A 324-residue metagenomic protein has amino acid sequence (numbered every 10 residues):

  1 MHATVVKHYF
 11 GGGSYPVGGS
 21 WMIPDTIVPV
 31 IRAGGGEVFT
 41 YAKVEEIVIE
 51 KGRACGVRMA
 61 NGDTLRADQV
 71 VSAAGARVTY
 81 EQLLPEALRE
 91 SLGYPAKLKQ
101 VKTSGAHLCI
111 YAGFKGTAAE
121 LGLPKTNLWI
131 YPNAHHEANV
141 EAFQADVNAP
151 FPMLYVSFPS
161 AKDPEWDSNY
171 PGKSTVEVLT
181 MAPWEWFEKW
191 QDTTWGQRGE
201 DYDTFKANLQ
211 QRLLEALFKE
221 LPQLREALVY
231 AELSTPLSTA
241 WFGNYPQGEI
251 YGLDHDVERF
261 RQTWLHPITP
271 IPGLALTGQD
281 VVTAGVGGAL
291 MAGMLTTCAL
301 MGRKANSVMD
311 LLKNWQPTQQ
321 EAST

Functional and structural regions predicted by a protein language model:
H2-N61, D68: Helical element adjacent to the flavin cofactor pocket in flavoenzyme catalytic cores
P16, E45-Y170, P317: Mid-domain catalytic core of redox enzymes that form a hydrophobic substrate pocket/lid adjacent to a catalytic redox
E37, Y41, Q223-E232, S307-L311: Flexible, glycine/charged-enriched surface loops at secondary-structure junctions
K43-E50, G302-T324: Active-site-proximal substrate-binding core of FAD-dependent oxidoreductases
V71, A112, V178, L217 (+3 more regions): Hydrophobic, well-ordered secondary-structure elements that form the walls of internal hydrophobic environments
K115-S234: C-terminal segments that line or cap access tunnels to active or ligand-binding sites in enzymes and enzyme-associated
F151-Y155, K219-T283: A glycine-rich dinucleotide-binding beta-alpha-beta segment and adjacent secondary-structure elements that constitute
Q279-K304: A conserved FAD-binding loop/helix module that cradles the flavin
